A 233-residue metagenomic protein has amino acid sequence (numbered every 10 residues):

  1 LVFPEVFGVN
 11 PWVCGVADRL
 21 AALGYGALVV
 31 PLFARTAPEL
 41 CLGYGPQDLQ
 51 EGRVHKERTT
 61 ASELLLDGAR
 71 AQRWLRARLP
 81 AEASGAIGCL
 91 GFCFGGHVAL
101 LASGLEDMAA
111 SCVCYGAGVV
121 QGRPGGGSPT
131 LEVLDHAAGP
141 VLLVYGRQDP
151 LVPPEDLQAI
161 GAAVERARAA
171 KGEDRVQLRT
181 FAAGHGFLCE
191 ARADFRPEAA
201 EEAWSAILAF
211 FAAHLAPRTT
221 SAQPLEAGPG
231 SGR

Functional and structural regions predicted by a protein language model:
L1-R233: N-terminal cap/leader regions of alpha/beta-hydrolase-fold enzymes, predominantly small-molecule hydrolases
